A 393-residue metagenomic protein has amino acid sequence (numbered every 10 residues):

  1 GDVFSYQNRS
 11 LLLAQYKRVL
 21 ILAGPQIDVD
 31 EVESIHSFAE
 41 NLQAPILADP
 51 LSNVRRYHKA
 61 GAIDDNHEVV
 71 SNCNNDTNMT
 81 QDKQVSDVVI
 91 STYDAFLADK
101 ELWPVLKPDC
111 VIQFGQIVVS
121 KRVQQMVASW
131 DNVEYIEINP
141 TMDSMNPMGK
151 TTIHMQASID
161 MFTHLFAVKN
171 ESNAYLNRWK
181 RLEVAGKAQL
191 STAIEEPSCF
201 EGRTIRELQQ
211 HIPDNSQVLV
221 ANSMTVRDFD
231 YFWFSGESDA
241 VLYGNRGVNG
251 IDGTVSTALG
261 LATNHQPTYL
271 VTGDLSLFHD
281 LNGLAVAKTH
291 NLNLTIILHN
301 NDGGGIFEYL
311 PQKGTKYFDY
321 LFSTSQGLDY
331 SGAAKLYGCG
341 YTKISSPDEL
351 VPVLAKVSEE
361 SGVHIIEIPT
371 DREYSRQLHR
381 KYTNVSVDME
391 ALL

Functional and structural regions predicted by a protein language model:
G1-A14: Conformationally flexible catalytic loops at phosphate/diphosphate-handling active centers
L13-V29, S191-S198: Active-site donor-nucleotide binding/catalytic segment of nucleotide-sugar enzymes
A23-I136, S238-T263, P267, H279-L281 (+1 more regions): Glycine-rich, anion-gripping cofactor-binding loops and their flanking helix/strand elements in enzyme active sites
P25-I27, L51-S52, Q116-V119, S223-T225 (+3 more regions): Short glycine-rich anion-binding loops that position phosphate/pyrophosphate groups of nucleotides and phosphorylated
V89-Y93, T152-H164, Y341-S346: Short acidic-hydrophobic, aromatic-tinged amphipathic segments that line or gate anion-handling sites
Y135-E137, T141-N177: Terminal amphipathic helices with adjacent charged low-complexity linkers/tails
K180-H265, V387: Active-site diphosphate/adenylate-binding microenvironment
D228, W233-L393: Thiamine diphosphate
